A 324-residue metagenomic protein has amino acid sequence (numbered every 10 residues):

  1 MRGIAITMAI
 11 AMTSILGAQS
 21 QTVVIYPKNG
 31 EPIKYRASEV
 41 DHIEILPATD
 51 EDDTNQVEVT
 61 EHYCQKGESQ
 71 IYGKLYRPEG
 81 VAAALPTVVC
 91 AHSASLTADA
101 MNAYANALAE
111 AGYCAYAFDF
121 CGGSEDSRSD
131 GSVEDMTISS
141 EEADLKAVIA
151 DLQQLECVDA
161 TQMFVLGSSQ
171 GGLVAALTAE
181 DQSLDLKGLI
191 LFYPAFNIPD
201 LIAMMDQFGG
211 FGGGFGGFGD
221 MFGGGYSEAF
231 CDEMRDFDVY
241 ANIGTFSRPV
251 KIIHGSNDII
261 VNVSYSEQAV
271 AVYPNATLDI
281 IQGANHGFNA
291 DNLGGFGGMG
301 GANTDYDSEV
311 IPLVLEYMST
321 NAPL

Functional and structural regions predicted by a protein language model:
D52-G80: N-terminal cap/lid segment of alpha/beta-hydrolase-fold proteins
L85, H92-L96, S256: Active-site glycine-rich loops that stabilize anionic/oxyanionic intermediates across multiple enzyme folds
A94-N106: The serine-hydrolase catalytic nucleophile loop
A100, E134-E156: Alpha/beta-hydrolase active-site loop
A107-R128: Conserved alpha/beta-hydrolase
L177-A229: Hydrolase active-site cap/lid region
F246-S247, I252-H254, D258: Short beta-strand/loop motif that positions the catalytic acidic residue of the alpha/beta-hydrolase fold
N292-L324: Catalytic active-site module of serine/aspartate enzymes centered on a nucleophile-bearing elbow/loop
